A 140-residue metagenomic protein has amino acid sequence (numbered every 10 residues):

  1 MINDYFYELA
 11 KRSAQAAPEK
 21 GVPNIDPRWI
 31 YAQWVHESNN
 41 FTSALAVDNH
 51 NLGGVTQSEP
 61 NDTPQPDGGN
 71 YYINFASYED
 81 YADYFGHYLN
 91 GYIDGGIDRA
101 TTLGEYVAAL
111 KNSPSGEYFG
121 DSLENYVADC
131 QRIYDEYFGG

Functional and structural regions predicted by a protein language model:
M1-G140: Catalytic cores of secreted/periplasmic lytic hydrolases that degrade extracellular macromolecules
